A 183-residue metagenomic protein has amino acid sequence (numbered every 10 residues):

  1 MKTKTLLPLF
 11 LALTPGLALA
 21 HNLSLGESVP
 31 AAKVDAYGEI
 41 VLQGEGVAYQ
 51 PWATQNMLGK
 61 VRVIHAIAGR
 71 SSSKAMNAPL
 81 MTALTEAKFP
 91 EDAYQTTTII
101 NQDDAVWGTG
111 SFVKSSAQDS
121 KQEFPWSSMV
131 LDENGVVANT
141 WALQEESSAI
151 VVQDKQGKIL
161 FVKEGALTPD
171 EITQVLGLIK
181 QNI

Functional and structural regions predicted by a protein language model:
M1-A20: Gram-negative bacterial Sec-dependent N-terminal signal peptides
A20-W52, A75-M76: N-terminal "domain-start" segment that seeds a small globular fold
V47-P79: Short active-site neighborhood of thiol/selenol oxidoreductases, capturing the structured segment around
G59-R62, D92-Q95, W126, S147-S148 (+1 more regions): Loop/turn elements at helix/coil->beta-strand transitions in domains of secreted/extracellular proteins
A66-S120: Structural microenvironment flanking redox-active thiols in thiol-disulfide oxidoreductases
G69-S72, Q102-V106, N134-V137, I159 (+1 more regions): Solvent-exposed loop/turn segments at secondary-structure junctions within structured extracellular/periplasmic domains
Q95-I99, F112-Q144: Short, internal strand/loop/helix patches that form the active-site neighborhood or redox-interaction surface
E146-I183: Thiol-/selenol-based redox modules, centered on thioredoxin-like and closely related oxidoreductase domains
